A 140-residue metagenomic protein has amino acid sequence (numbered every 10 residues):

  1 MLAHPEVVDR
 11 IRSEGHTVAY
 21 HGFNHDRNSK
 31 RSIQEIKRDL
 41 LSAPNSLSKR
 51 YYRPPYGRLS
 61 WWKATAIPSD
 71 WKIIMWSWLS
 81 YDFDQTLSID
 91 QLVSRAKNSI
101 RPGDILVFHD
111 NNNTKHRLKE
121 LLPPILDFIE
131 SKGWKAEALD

Functional and structural regions predicted by a protein language model:
M1-A3, T114-D140: C-terminal domain-boundary segment and adjacent tail
M1-H4, D26-Q34, R53-S60, Y81-L87 (+1 more regions): Acidic-and-aromatic substrate-binding clefts and catalytic sites of carbohydrate-active enzymes
M1-I36, L41-S42, S48-K49, K135: Active-site beta->alpha N-cap acidic-glycine motif
E6-S13, R38, S42-N45, A66 (+2 more regions): Alpha-helical scaffolding segments of alpha/beta enzyme cores, especially the outer helices of TIM-barrel or partial
V18-H21, Y52, I73, L106 (+1 more regions): Conserved, mostly hydrophobic/aromatic
Y20-G22, P54-Y56, S77, D110 (+1 more regions): A cross-domain feature marking catalytic cores of carbohydrate-active enzymes and several ubiquitous metabolic/repair
R58, A64-K97, W134-D140: His/Asp/Glu-enriched short active-site or ligand-binding loop at hydrolase and phosphoryl-transfer sites
